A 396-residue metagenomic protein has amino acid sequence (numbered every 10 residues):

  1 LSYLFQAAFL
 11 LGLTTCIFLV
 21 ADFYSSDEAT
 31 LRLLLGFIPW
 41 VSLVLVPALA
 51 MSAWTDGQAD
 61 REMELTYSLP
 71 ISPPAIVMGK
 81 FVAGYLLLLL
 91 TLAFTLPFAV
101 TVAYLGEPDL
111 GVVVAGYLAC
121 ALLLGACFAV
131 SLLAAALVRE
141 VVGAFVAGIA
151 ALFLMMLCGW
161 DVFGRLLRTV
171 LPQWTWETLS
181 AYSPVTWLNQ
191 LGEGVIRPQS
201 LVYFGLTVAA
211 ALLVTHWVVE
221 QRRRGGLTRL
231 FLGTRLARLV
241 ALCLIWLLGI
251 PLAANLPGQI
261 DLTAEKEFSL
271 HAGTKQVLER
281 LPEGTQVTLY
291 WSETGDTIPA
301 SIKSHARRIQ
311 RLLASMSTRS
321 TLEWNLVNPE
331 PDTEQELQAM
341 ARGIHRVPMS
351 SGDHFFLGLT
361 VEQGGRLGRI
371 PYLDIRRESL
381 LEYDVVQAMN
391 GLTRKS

Functional and structural regions predicted by a protein language model:
L1-A8: Membrane-interface helix starts
L11-F18, F98, A151-V162, L248-L252: Aromatic-anchored segments of alpha-helical transmembrane domains
C16-F18, S25-E28, V41, G79-A144: Secretory targeting signals
D22, G164, N189-P198, T207-L212 (+3 more regions): Short, surface-exposed patches at the edges or C-terminal ends of soluble domains, predominantly
F23-E28, A144-V218, R222-G225: Terminal transmembrane helical anchor/hairpin motif
T30, L49-Y67, F81: Transmembrane helix boundary and interhelical loop/hinge segments in multi-pass membrane proteins
L34-D56: Long, hydrophobic alpha-helical segments
